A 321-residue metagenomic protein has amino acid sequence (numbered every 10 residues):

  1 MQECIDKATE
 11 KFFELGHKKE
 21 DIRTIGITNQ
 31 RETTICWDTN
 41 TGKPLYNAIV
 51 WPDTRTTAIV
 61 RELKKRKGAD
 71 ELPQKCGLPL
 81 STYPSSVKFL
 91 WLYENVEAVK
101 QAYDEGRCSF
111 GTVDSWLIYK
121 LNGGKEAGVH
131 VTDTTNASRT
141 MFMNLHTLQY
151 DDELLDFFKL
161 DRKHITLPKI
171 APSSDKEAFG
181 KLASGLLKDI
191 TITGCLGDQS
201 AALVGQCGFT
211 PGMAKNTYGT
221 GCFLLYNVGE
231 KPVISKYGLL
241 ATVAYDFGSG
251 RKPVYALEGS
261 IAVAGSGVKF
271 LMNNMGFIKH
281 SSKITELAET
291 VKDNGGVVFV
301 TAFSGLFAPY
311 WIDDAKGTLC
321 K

Functional and structural regions predicted by a protein language model:
M1-Y46, A58, E62, Q74 (+2 more regions): N-terminal glycine/serine-rich phosphate-binding loop of ATP-dependent small-molecule kinases, especially carbohydrate
F13-V50, P79-S85, I118-N144, A171-P172 (+1 more regions): Short beta-strand-loop/turn "lid" adjacent to the catalytic site in phosphate-handling enzymes
E20-T24, E105-C108, I165-P168: Residue-level recognition of the N-termini of beta-strands and the immediately preceding loop/turn
D53: Carbohydrate-associated surface elements
T57, K64-G77, P84-T132, N136-A137 (+3 more regions): Active-site core segments that coordinate phosphate-bearing ligands/cofactors across diverse enzyme families
I165-K176, T285-E289: Short linear loop/turn motifs
